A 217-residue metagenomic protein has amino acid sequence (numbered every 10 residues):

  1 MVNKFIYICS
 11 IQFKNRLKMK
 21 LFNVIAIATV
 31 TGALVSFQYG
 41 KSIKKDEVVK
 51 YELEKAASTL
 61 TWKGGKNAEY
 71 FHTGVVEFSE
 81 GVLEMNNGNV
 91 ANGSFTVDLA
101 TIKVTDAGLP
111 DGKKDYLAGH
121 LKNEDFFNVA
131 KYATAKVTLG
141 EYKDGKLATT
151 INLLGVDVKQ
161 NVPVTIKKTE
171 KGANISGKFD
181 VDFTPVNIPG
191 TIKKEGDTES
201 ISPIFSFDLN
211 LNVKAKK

Functional and structural regions predicted by a protein language model:
M1-D46: Bacterial Sec-dependent N-terminal signal peptides
F37-K217: Low-complexity, acidic/polar, glycine-enriched regions of mature
